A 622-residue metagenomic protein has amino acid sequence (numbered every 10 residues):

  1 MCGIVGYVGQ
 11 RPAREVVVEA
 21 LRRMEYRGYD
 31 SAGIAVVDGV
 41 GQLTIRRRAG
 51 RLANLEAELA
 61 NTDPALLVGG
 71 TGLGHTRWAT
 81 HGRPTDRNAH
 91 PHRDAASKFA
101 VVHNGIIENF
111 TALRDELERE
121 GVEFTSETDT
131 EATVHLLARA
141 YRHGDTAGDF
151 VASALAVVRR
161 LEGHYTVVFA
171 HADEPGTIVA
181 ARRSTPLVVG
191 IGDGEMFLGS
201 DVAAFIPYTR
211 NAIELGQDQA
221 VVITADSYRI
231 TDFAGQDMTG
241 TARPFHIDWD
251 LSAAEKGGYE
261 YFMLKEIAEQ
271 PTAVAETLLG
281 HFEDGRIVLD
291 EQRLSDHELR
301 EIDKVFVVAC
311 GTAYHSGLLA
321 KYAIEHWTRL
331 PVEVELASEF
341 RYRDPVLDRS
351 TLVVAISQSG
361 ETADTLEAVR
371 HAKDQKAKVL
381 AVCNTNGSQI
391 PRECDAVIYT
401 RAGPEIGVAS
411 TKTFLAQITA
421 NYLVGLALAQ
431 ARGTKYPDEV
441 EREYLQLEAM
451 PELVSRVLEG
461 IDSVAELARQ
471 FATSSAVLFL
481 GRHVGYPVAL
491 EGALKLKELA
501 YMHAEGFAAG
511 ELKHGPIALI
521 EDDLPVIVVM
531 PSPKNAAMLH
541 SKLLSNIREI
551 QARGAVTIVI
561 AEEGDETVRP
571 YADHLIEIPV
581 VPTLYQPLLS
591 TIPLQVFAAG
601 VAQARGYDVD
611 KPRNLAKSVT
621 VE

Functional and structural regions predicted by a protein language model:
M1-K256, E260-Y261, K265, E269-D303 (+3 more regions): Conserved short alpha-helical segments that host acidic/polar catalytic motifs at enzyme active sites
D173-E174, T185-L187, G192-G194, A212-E266 (+1 more regions): A SIS-like phosphosugar-recognition module
